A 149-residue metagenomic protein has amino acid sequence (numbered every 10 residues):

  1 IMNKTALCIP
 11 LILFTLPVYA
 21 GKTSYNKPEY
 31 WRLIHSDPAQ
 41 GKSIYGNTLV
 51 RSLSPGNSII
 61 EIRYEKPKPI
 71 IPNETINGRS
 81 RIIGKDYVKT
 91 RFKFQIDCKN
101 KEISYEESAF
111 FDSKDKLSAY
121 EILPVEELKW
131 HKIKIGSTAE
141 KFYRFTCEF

Functional and structural regions predicted by a protein language model:
M2-T5: Positively charged n-region of N-terminal signal peptides that target proteins for export
L7-P10: Sec-dependent N-terminal signal peptides
T15-P17: N-terminal signal peptide c-region/cleavage motif recognized by signal peptidases
A20-F92, D97-F149: N-terminal secretory-pathway/extracellular module detecting exported/lumenal segments and adjacent signal-anchor/first
